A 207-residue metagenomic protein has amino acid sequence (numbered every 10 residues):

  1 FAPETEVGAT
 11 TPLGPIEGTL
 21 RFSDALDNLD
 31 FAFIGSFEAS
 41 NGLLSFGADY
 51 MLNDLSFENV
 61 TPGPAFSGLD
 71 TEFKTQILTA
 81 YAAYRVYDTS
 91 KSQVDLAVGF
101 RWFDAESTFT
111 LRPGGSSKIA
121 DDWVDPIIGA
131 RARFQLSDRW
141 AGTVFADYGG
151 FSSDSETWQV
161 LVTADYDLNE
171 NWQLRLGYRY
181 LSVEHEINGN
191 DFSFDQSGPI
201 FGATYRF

Functional and structural regions predicted by a protein language model:
F1-E4, N41-S45, Y50-S56, V86 (+5 more regions): Transmembrane beta-strands of outer-membrane beta-barrel pores
F1-L52, G202, R206: Short glycine/proline- and aromatic-enriched beta-strand/turn motifs that initiate or cap beta-hairpins
T5-D24, L55-F73, D104-A120, H185-F192: Flexible, solvent-exposed loop segments that connect beta-strands
L29-F33, K74-L78, S92, D122-P126 (+2 more regions): Residues that define the transmembrane beta-barrel architecture of outer-membrane proteins
G35-N41, A80-Y84, V98-F100, I128-F134 (+2 more regions): Residues on the lipid-exposed face of transmembrane beta-strands in outer-membrane beta-barrel proteins
L43-A48, T89-S92, D138-G142, N171-L174: Repeated loop/turn-to-beta-strand initiation elements of outer-membrane beta-barrel proteins
D95, W102-F103, G114-G149: Detector for outer-membrane/organellar transmembrane beta-barrel domains, recognizing the amphipathic beta-strand
S155-F207: Predominantly the C-terminal beta-signal and adjacent terminal strand-loop region of outer-membrane beta-barrel
